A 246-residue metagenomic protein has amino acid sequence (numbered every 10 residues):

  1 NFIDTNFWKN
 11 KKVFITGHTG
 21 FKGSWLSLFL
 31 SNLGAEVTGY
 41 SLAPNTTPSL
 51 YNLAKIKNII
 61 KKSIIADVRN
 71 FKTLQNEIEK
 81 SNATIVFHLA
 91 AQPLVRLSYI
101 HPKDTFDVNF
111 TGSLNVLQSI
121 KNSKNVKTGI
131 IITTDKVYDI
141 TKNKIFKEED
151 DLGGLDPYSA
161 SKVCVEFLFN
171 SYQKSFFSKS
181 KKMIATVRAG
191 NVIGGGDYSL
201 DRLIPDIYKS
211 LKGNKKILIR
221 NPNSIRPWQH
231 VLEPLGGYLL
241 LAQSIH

Functional and structural regions predicted by a protein language model:
N1-A189, I193, G236, L241-A242: N-terminal Rossmann-like NAD(P)+-binding domain of SDR-like oxidoreductases, especially those catalyzing
G23, S98, G196-L200, K212 (+1 more regions): Alpha-helix N-cap/helix-start motif
S113, L200-I204: Amphipathic alpha-helical segments in well-structured domains
L155-Y158, A189-D201, N221-E233: Glycine-rich "substrate-gating" loop/helix at the edge of Rossmann-like oxidoreductase active sites
K179, I217-L218: Short, polar/charged, Gly/Pro-enriched helix-capping and turn/loop motifs at alpha-helix termini and inter-helix linkers
P205-I217, W228-H246: Alpha-helical substrate-binding/gating segment
